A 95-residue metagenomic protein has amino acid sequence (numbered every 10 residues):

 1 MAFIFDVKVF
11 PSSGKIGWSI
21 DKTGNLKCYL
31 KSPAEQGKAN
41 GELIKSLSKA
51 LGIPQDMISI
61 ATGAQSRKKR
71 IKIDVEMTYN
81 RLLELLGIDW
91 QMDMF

Functional and structural regions predicted by a protein language model:
M1-K45, I53-Q55, S59-Q65, K69-F95: Contiguous, often N-terminal, cationic amphipathic patches that form binding interfaces
S48: The alpha-helix within a helix-turn-helix
